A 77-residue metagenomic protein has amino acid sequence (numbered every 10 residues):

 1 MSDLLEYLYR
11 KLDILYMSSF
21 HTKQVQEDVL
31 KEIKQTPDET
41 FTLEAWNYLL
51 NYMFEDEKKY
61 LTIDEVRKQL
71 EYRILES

Functional and structural regions predicted by a protein language model:
S2-E32: N-terminal acidic leader/helix
L4, A45, T62-E65: Residue-level detector of well-ordered alpha-helical segments, enriched for hydrophobic/aromatic packing positions
K11, L15, Y52-E57: Alpha-helix C-capping/helix-to-loop hinge sites
T22-E27, Q35, K68, I74: Positively charged, low-complexity intrinsically disordered regions
Q35-F54: Short aromatic-glycine-(Arg/Gly/Cys) micro-motifs in beta-strand/loop hairpins
D56-S77: Short, compact, well-ordered microdomains
